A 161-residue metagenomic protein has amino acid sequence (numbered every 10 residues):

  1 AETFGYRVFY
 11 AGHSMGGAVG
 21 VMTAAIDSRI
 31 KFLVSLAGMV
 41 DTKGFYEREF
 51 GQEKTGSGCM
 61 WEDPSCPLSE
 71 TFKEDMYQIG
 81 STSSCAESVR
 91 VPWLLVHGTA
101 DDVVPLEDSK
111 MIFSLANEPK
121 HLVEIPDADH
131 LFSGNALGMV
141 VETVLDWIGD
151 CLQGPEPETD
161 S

Functional and structural regions predicted by a protein language model:
T3-H13: Alpha/beta-hydrolase fold nucleophile elbow
G12-G16, G20: Gly/Ala-rich beta-loop-alpha elbow adjacent to hydrolase catalytic centers
M22-E70, V91: Hydrolase active-site cap/lid region
P67-C85: Active-site nucleophile elbow and catalytic-triad environment of alpha/beta-hydrolase enzymes
S88-V89, L95-H97, D101: Short beta-strand/loop motif that positions the catalytic acidic residue of the alpha/beta-hydrolase fold
D102-D108: Conserved alpha/beta-hydrolase "acid-adjacent" motif
A116-L131: Catalytic histidine neighborhood in serine/cysteine hydrolases with alpha/beta-hydrolase-type architecture
A128-V141: Catalytic histidine-centered segment of alpha/beta-hydrolase-like enzymes
